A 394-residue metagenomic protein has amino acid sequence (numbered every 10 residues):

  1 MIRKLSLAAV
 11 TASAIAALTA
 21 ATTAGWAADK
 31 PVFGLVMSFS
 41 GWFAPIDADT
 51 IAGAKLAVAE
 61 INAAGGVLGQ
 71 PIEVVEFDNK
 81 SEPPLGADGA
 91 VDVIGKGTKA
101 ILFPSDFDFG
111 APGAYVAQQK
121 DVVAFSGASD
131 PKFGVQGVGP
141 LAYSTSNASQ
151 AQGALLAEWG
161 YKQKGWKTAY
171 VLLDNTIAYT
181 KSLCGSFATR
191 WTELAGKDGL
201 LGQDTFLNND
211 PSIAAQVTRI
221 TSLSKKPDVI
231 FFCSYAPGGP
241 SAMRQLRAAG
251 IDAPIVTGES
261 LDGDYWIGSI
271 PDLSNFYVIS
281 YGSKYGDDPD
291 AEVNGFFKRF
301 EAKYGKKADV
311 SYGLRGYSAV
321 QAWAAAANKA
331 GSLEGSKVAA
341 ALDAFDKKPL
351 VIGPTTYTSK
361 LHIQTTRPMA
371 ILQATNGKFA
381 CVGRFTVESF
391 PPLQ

Functional and structural regions predicted by a protein language model:
M1-V32, A63, F390-Q394: Short, low-complexity disordered leader/linker segments with a strong preference for bacterial N-terminal type II
A28, A52-V74, T192-G199: Signal peptide-proximal N-terminal region of secreted/periplasmic/extracellular or secretory-lumen proteins
K30, P45-T50, G65-Q136, T145 (+3 more regions): Beta-alpha junction/loop-to-helix N-cap segments that form part of ligand/metal-binding clefts
K30-K55, F77-P84, D106-D108, L172-K181 (+2 more regions): Extracytoplasmic "Venus flytrap"
L85-D88, P131-K132, P140-A249, G286-G295: Extracellular/periplasmic Venus flytrap/periplasmic-binding protein
V93-S105, F125-G127, Y170-L173, S224-A236 (+3 more regions): Periplasmic-binding protein-like
M243-Y317, N328, F379-L393: Extracellular/periplasmic periplasmic-binding protein-like sensory domains
F300-V310, A324-C381: Segments of small-molecule ligand-sensing domains
